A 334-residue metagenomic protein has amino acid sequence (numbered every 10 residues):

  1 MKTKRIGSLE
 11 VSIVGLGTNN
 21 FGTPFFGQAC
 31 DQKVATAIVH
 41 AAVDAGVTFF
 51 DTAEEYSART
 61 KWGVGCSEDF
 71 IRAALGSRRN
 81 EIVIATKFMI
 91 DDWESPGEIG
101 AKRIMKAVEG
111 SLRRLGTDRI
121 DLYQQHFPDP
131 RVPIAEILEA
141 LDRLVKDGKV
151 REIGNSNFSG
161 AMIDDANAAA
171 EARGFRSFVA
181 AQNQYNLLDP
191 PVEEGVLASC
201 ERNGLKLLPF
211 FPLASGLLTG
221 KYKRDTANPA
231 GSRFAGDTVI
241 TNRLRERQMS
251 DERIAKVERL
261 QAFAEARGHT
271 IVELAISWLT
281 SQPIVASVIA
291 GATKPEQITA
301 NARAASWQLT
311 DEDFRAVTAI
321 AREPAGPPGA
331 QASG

Functional and structural regions predicted by a protein language model:
M1-I82, K146: N-terminal binding-site loop/beta-alpha segment at the start of enzyme catalytic domains that lines or forms
L16-T18, T52, T86, L122-Q125 (+4 more regions): Conserved beta-strand positions
N20-Q32, D91-M105, R131: Active-site mouth loops of central-metabolism enzymes
A29-A42, I99-L115, I163-N167: Short, acidic/polar
D31-K33, V64-D69, A101, M105 (+2 more regions): Charged helix-capping and loop-helix junction motifs
E55-Y56, S77-A101: Structural motif corresponding to the early beta-alpha repeats
L112-P130: Active-site groove signature of glycoside hydrolases
P128-A319, P324: Beta/alpha (TIM)-barrel catalytic core signal, keyed to glycine-rich beta->alpha loops juxtaposed to Asp/Glu that bind
